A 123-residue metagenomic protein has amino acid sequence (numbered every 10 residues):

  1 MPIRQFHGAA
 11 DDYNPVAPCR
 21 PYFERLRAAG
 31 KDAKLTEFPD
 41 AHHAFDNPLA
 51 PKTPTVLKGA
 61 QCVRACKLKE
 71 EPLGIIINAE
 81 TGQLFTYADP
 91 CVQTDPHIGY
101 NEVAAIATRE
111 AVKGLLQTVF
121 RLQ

Functional and structural regions predicted by a protein language model:
M1-I3, A29-D32: Short, proline-enriched alpha-helix->beta-strand connector loops that line the catalytic pocket of alpha/beta-hydrolase
I3-H7, D11, F38: Short beta-strand/loop motif that positions the catalytic acidic residue of the alpha/beta-hydrolase fold
F6, Y13-V16, A33: Aromatic-enriched hydrophobic runs in primary sequence
A9, C19-G30: Conserved loop-alpha-helix segment in the C-terminal half of the alpha/beta-hydrolase fold that carries the catalytic
D12-P21, D46: Conserved alpha/beta-hydrolase "acid-adjacent" motif
D32-Q123: C-terminal catalytic histidine-bearing segment of alpha/beta-hydrolase fold enzymes
